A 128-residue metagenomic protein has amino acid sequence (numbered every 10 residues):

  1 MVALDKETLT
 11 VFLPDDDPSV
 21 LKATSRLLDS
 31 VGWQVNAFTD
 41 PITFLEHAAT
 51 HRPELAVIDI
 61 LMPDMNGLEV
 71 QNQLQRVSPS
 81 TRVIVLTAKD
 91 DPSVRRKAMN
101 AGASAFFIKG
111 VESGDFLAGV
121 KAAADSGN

Functional and structural regions predicted by a protein language model:
M1-F12, G114-N128: Non-catalytic signal-transmission and effector/linker regions of two-component phosphorelay proteins
P18-N36: Two-component/phosphorelay signaling modules centered on CheY-like receiver
L21, P63, D91: The feature encodes the CheY-like receiver
T39-D40, N66-E69: Acidic catalytic/metal-coordinating carboxylates
E46, L68-S80: Short amphipathic alpha-helix used as the core "switch/output" element in two-component signaling
H51-V57: Active-site beta3 strand of CheY-like receiver
E69, D90-A105, V111, A118: Alpha4 helix (beta4-alpha4-beta5 surface) of REC/receiver domains from two-component response regulators
